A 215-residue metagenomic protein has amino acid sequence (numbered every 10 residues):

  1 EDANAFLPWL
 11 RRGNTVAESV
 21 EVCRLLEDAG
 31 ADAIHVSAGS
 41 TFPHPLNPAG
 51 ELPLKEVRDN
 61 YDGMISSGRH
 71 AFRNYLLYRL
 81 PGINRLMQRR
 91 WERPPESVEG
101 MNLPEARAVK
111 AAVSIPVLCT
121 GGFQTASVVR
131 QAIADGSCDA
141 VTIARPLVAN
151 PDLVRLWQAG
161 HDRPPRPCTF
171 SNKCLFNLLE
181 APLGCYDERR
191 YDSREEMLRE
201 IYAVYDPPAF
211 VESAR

Functional and structural regions predicted by a protein language model:
E1-R215: Flavin-dependent oxidoreductase catalytic cores
